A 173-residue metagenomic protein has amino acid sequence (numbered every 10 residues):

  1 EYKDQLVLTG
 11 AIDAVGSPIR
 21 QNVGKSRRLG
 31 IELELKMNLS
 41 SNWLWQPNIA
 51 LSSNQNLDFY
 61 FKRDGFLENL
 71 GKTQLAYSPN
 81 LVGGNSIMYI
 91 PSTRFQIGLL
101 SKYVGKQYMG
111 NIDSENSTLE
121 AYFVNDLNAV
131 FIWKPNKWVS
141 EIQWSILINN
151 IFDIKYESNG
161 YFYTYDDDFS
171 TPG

Functional and structural regions predicted by a protein language model:
K3, V15, I19-N111: Gram-negative outer-membrane beta-barrel transporters
K3-L8, V139: Alpha-helix N-cap/helix-start motif
Q5, A50, I151-I154: Generic detector of well-ordered alpha-helical packing
V7-L8, D58-Y60, E157-G160: Short aromatic-enriched loop/helix-cap "lid" or pocket-rim segments at secondary-structure transitions that line
T73-G173: Conserved C-terminal beta-signal and adjacent last beta-strands/turns of outer-membrane beta-barrel proteins
